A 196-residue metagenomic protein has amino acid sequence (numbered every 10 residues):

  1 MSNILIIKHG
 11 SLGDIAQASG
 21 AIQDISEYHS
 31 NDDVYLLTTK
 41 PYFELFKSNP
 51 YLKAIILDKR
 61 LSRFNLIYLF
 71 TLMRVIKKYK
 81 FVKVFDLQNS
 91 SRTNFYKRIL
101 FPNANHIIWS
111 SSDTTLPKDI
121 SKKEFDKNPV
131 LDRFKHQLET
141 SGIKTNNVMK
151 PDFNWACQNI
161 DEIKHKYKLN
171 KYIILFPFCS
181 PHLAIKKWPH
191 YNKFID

Functional and structural regions predicted by a protein language model:
M1-D196: Catalytic machinery of carbohydrate-active enzymes, primarily nucleotide-sugar-dependent glycosyltransferases
